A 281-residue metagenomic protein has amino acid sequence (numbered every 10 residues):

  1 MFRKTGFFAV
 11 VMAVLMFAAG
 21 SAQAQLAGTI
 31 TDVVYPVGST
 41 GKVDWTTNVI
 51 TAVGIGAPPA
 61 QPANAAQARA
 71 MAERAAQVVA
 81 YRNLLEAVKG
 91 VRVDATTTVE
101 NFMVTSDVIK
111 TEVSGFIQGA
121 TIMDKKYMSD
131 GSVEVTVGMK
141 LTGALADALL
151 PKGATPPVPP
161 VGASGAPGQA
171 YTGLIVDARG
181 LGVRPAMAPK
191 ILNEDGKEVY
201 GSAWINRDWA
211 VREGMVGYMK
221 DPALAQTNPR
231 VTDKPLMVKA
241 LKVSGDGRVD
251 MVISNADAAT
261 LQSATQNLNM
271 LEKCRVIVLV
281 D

Functional and structural regions predicted by a protein language model:
M1-V10: Bacterial N-terminal signal peptides that target proteins for export
A9-A18: Bacterial N-terminal signal peptides
A22-D281: Domain-level marker for long, solvent-exposed, non-transmembrane regions
